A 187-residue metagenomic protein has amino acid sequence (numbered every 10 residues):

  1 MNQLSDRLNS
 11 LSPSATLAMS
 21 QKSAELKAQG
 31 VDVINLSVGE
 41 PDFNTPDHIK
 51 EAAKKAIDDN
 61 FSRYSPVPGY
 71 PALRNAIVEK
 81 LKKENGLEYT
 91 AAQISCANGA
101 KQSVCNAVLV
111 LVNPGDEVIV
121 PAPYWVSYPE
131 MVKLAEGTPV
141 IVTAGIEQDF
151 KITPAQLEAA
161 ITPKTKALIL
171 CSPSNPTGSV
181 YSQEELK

Functional and structural regions predicted by a protein language model:
N2-G99, N106: N-terminal small-domain helix-loop-helix segment of the aminotransferase-like
D32, D116-E117, T138, K164-A167: Structural signature of beta-strand start/N-cap positions in the alpha/beta core of ABC transporter nucleotide-binding
E88-I94, P114-E117, K164: Short acidic capping loops at alpha-helix termini that bridge into adjacent secondary structure
V110-V132: Conserved PLP-anchoring active-site segment centered on the Schiff-base-forming lysine
A122, I141-G145: Short beta->alpha connector loops at strand-helix junctions that form conserved, small/polar/Pro-enriched
L134-V140: A short helix-loop-beta submotif of the ANL/AMP-binding
G145-K187: Active-site phosphate-binding strand-loop segment of PLP-dependent enzymes
